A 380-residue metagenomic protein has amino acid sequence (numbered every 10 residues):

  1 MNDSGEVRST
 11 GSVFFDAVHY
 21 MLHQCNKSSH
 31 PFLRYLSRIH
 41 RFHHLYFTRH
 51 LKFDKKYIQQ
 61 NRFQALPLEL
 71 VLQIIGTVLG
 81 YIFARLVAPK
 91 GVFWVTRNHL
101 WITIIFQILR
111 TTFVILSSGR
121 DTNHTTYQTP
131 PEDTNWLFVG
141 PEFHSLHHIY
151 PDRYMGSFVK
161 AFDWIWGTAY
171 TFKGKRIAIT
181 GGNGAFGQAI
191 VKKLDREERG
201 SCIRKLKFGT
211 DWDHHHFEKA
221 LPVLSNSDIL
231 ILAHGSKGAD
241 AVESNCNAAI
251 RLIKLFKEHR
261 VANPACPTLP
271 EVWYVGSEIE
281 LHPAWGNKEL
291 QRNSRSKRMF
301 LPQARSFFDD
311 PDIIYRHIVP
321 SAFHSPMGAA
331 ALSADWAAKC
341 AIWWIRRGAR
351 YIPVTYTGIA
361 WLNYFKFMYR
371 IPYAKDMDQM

Functional and structural regions predicted by a protein language model:
V7-G174: Membrane-embedded catalytic scaffold of the fatty acid hydroxylase/desaturase
I177-R196: N-terminal Rossmann NAD(P)H-binding glycine-rich loop of SDR-like oxidoreductase domains
T180, I231-A233, T268-S277, I314-V319: Structural signature of the Rossmann-like NAD(P)-dependent dehydrogenase/reductase core
T180, V242-C246, K288-P302, A330-D335: Short-chain dehydrogenase/reductase
H215, E243, N247-E258: Conserved mid-core alpha-helix of short-chain dehydrogenase/reductase
F217-N247: NAD(P)H-binding glycine-rich loop region in Rossmannoid oxidoreductase-like domains and their noncatalytic homologs
K254-K257, V261-D312, H324-S325: Catalytic loop of short-chain dehydrogenase/reductase
H317-I318, S325-Q379: C-terminal helical subdomain
